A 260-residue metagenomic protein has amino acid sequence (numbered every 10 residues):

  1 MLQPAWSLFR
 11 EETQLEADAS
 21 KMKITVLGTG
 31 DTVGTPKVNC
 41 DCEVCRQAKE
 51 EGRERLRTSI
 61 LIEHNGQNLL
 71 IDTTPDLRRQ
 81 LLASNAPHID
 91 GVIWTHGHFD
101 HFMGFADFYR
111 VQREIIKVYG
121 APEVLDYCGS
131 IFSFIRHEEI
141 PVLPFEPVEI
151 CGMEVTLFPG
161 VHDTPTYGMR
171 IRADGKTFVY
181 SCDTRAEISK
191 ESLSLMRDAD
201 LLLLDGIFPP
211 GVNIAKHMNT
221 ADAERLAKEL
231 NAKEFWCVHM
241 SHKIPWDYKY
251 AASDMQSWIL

Functional and structural regions predicted by a protein language model:
P4-S7, L15: Cationic, low-complexity basic patches in intrinsically disordered or flexible, solvent-exposed regions
L8, A19-A83, T166-C182, L201: Conserved beta-strand hairpin/beta-sheet module of binuclear metal-dependent hydrolase folds, prominently
D18, I115, Y119-Y167, A173-D174: Metallo-beta-lactamase
I62, E146-C151, S257-L260: Short acidic-hydrophobic surface loop/beta-edge motif
N65-G120, D198-L201: Active-site metal-binding motif and surrounding structural segment of the metallo-beta-lactamase
L70-T74, D90-H98, G120-A121, V179-T184 (+3 more regions): Active-site neighborhood of phospho(di)ester-bond hydrolases with catalytic His/Asp-centered motifs
T74-L77, F99, E123, G160-P165 (+2 more regions): Short beta->alpha connector loops
I188-L201, G206-L260: Binuclear metal-ion centers of metallo-dependent hydrolases, dominated by the metallo-beta-lactamase
